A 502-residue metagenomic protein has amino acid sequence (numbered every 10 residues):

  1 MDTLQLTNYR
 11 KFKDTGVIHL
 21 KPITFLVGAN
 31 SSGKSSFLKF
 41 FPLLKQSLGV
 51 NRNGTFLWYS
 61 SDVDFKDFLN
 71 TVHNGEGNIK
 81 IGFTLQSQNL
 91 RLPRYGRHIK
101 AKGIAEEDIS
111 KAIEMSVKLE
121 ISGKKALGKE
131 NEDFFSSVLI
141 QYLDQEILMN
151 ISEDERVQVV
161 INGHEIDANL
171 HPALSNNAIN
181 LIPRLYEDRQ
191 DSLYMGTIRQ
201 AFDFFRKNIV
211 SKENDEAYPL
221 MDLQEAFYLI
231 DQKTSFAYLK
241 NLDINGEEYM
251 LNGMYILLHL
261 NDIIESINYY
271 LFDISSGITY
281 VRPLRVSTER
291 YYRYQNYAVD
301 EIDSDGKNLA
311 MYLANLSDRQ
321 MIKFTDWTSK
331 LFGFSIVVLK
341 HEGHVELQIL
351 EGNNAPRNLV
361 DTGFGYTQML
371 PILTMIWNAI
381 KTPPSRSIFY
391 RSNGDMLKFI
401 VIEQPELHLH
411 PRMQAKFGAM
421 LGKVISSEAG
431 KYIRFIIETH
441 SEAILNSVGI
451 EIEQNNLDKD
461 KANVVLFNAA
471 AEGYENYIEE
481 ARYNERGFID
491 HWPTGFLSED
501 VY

Functional and structural regions predicted by a protein language model:
M1-I274, Q320, S392, I452-N455 (+1 more regions): P-loop NTPase switch/coupling surface
M1-N89, D318-V501: Switch/communication elements of ASCE P-loop NTPase nucleotide-binding domains
P93, R290-Q295, E475-Y477, P493: Short conserved micro-motifs at the rims of enzyme active sites and ligand-binding pockets
V159-G163, D167-L193, F202-Y218, R290-Y291 (+8 more regions): Contiguous hydrophobic segments
Q224-M369, T374-D395: Extended helical coiled-coil dimerization/tether regions that scaffold and oligomerize large DNA-maintenance assemblies
